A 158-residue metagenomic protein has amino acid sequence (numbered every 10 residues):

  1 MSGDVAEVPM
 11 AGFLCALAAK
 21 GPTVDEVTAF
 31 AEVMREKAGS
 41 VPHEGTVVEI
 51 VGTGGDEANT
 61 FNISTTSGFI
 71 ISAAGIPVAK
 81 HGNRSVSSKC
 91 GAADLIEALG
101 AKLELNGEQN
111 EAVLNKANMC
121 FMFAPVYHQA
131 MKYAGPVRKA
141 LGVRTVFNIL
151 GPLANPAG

Functional and structural regions predicted by a protein language model:
M1-N59, I70, V78: Acidic, glycine/proline-rich low-complexity segments that act as flexible tails and inter-domain linkers
D4-A11, G21-T28, F61, T65 (+5 more regions): Electropositive phosphate-/nucleotide-binding environments in soluble metabolic enzymes
A6, G55-A58, D94, T145 (+1 more regions): Short, flexible micro-motifs
L14, F61-A117: A glycine-rich phosphate/pyrophosphate-binding beta-strand-loop-alpha-helix module
V48-E49, N83-R84, A154-N155: Conserved catalytic-core motifs characterized by acidic clusters
I50, V78-G82, L103-G107, F121-F123 (+1 more regions): General beta-strand structural signal in soluble alpha/beta enzymes
G52-E57, G82-S88, Y127: Acidic, glycine-rich active-site loops and adjacent beta-strand->loop/helix elements that engage anionic groups
Q109-G158: Phosphate/diphosphate-binding glycine-rich loops and adjacent basic-rich segments that engage nucleotide
